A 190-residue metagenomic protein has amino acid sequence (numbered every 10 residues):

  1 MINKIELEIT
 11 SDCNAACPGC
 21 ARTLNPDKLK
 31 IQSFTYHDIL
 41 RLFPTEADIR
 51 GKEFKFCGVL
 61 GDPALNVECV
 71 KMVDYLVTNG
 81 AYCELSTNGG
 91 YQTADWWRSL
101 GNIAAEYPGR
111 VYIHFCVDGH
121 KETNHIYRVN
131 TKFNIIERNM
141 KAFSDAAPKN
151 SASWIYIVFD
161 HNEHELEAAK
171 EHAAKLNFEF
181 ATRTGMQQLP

Functional and structural regions predicted by a protein language model:
M1-Y112, I126-R138, A146, L176 (+1 more regions): Conserved alpha-helical substructure of the radical SAM core
N66, E163-E167, P190: Short, solvent-exposed polar/charged micro-motifs at secondary-structure junctions
C83, N150-A152, F180: Hydrophobic anchor at the start of a short beta-strand that flanks the dinucleotide cofactor-binding loop
L85, F115, W154-Y156: Structural beta-sheet core signal
V117-K121: A glycine-centered beta->alpha junction motif in the catalytic cores of kinase/phosphotransferase enzymes
M140-E165, G185-Q187: Conserved strand-turn element in the central/C-terminal portion of the radical SAM core barrel that lines
D160-L176: Catalytic cores of alpha/beta
